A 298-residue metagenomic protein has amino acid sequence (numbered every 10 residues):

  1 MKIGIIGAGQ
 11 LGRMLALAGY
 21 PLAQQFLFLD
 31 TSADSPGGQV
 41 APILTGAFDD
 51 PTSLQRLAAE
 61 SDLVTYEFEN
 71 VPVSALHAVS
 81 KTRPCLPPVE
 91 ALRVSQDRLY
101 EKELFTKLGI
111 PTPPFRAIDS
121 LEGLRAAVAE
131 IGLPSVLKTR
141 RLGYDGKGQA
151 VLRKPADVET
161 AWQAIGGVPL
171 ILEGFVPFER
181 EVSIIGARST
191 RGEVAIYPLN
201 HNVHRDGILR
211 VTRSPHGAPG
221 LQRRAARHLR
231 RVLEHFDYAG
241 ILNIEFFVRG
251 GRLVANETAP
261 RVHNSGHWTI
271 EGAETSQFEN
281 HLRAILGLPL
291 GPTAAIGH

Functional and structural regions predicted by a protein language model:
M1-E103, E122: ATP-binding N-terminal substructure of ATP-dependent carboxylate-amine bond-forming enzymes
G19, V64, I184, E245 (+1 more regions): Residue-level signal for inorganic ion chemistry
A23, S61-D62, G132, G166 (+1 more regions): Residue-level detector of structured alpha->beta connecting loops
H77, H201, E279-R283: Generic alpha-helical structural context detector
V94-S183, A187-V232: Active-site nucleotide/adenylate-binding loops and adjacent lid/helix of ATP-dependent enzymes
A195, L253-E257: Protein kinase-like catalytic core scaffold
N200-V203, T258-V262: Short beta->alpha transition motifs characteristic of CBS
R223-I244, R249, P260-H298: Active-site "cap" helix and flanking loop/linker of ATP-utilizing ligase/carboxylase catalytic domains
